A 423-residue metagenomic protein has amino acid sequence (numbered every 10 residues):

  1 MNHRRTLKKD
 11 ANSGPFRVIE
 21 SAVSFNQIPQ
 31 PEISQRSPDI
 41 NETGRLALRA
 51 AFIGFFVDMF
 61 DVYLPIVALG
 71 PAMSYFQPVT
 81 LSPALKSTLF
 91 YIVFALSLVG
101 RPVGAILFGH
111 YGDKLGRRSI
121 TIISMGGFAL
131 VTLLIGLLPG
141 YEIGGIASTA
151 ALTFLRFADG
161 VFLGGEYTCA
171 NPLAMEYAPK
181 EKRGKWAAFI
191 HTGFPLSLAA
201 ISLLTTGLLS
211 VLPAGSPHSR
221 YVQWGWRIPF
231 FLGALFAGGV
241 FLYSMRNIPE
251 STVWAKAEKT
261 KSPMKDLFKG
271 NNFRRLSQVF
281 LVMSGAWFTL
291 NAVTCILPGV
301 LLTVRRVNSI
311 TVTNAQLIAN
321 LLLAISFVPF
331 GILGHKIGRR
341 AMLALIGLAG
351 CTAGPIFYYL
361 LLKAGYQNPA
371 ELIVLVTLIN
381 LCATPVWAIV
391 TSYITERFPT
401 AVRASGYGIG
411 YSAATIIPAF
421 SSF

Functional and structural regions predicted by a protein language model:
I66, F273-L322, A419-S422: Extracytoplasmic gate region of multi-pass secondary transporters
L69-P102: Extracellular/periplasmic helix-loop-helix junction of adjacent transmembrane segments in MFS-like secondary
A105-G116, F327-R339: Helix-to-loop junctions at the C-terminal end of transmembrane segments in multipass secondary transporters
K114-M125, K336-L348: Cytoplasmic membrane-interface "Motif A"-like loop-to-helix N-cap segments of 12-TM Major Facilitator Superfamily
G126-G145, A349-G365: C-terminal ends and interior cores of transmembrane alpha-helices in multi-pass membrane transporters/permeases
G145-G164, P369-P385: Hydrophobic core of transmembrane alpha-helices in multi-pass small-molecule transporters, especially MFS/SLC-type
K185-L209, F236, Y411-S422: Glycine-rich segments within core transmembrane alpha-helices of 12-TM secondary carriers
A341-I389: C-terminal transmembrane helical hairpin of 12-TM major facilitator-type secondary transporters
